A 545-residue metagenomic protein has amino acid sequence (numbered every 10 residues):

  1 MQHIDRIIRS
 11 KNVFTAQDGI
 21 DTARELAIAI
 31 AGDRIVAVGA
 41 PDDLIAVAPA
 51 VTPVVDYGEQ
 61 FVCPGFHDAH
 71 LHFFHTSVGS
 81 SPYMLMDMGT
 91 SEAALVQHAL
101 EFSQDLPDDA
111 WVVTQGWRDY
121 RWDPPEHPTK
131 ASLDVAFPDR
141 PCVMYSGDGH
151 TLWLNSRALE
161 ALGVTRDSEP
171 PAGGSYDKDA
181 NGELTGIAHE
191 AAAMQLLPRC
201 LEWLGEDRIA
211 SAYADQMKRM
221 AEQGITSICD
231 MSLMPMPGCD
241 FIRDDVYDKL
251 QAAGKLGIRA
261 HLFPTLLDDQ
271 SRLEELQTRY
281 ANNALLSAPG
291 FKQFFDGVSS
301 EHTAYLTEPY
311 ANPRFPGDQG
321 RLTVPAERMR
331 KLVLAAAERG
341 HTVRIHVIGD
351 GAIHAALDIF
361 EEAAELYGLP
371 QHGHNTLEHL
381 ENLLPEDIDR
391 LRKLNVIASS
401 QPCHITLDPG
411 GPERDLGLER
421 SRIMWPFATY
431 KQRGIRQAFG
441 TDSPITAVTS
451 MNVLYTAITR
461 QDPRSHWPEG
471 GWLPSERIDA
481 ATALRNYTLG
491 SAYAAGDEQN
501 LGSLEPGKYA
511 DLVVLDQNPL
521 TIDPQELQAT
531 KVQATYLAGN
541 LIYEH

Functional and structural regions predicted by a protein language model:
H3-R9, F14, D18-E275, S300-I348 (+6 more regions): Divalent metal-binding segments
A29, Q293, T535: Short aromatic-centered micro-motifs
H72, L285-T303, N395-T406: Non-cysteine beta-strand/loop elements that form the S-adenosyl-L-methionine
Q115, T226, M231, F294 (+3 more regions): Conserved residues at the C-terminal ends of beta-strands
P171, D269-Q277, N283-E301, T446: Glycine-rich, aromatic-flanked loop segments that form ligand/cofactor-binding clefts across common enzyme folds
Q251-A253, Q277-L286, L391-K393: Acidic (Asp/Glu)-rich catalytic clusters
L334-R344, G351-N375, L380, P385-D389 (+3 more regions): His/Asp/Glu-enriched, well-ordered alpha-helical/loop segment that forms or immediately abuts the divalent-metal
